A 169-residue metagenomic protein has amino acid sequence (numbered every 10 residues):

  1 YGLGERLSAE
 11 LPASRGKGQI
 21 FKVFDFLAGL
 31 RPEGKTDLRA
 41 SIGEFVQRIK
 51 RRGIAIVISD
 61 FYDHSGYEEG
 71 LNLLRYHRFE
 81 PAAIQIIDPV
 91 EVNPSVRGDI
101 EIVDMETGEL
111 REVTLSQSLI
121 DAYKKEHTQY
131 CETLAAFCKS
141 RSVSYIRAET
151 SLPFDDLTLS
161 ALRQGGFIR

Functional and structural regions predicted by a protein language model:
Y1-R15, A55-V57: Von Willebrand factor
L7, V23, G34, V96-G98 (+1 more regions): Glycine-rich, flexible loop/turn motifs
L11-D25, Q117, R163: Short, electropositive alpha-helical surface patch
A13-R15, A40-G43, E106-G108, Y130: Short hydrophobic/aromatic-rich motifs at helix boundaries and adjacent loops
Q19-G53, S65-G66, I87-D88: Von Willebrand factor
Q47-G53, D63-R169: Von Willebrand factor type A / integrin I
